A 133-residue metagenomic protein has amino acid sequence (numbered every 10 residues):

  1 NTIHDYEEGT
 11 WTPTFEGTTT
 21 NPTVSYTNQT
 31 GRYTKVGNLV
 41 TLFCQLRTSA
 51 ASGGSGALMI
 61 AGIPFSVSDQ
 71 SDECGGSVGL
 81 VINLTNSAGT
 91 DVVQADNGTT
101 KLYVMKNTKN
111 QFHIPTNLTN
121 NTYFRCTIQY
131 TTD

Functional and structural regions predicted by a protein language model:
N1-D133: Surface-exposed molecular-recognition determinants
